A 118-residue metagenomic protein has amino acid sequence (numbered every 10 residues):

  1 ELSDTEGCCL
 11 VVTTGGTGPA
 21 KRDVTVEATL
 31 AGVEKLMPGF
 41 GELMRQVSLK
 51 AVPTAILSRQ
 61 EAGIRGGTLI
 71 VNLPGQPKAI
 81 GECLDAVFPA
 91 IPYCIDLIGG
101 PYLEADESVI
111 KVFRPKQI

Functional and structural regions predicted by a protein language model:
E1-I118: Non-catalytic beta/alpha edge segments that cap or flank active sites
